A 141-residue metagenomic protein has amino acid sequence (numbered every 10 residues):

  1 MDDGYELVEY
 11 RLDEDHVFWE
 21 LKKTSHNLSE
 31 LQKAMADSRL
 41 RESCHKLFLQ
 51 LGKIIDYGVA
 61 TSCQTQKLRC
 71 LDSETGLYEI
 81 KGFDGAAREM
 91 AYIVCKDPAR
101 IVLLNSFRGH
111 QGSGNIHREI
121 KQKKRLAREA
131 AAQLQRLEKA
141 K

Functional and structural regions predicted by a protein language model:
M1-A87, K96-R100, R108-K141: Basic, Lys/Arg-enriched alpha-helical interface segments
A91-I93: Short, charged interaction patches at domain edges and termini
L104: Conserved catalytic cores of phosphodiester-cleaving nucleases, focusing on short active-site segments
